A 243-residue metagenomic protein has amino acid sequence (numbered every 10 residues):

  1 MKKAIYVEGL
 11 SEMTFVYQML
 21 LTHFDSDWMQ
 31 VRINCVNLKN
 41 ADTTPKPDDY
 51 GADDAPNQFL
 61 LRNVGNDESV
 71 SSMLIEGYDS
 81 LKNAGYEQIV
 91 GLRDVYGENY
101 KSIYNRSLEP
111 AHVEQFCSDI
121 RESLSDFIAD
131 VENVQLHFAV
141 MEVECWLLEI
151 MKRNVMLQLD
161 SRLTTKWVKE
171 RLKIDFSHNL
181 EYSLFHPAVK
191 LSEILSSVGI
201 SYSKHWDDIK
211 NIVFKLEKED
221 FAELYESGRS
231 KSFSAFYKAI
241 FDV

Functional and structural regions predicted by a protein language model:
M1-A4: Extreme N-terminal starter segment of soluble prokaryotic enzymes
V7-E8, A139: Small/polar loops that bind or transfer phosphate-bearing groups
G9-M13: Short acidic, Gly/Ser-rich segments with clustered Asp/Glu that frequently serve as metal-coordination loops in enzyme
T14-C35, K46-L60, D67-V243: C-terminal accessory helical subdomains adjacent to catalytic cores in phosphodiester- and nucleotide-handling enzymes
N40-T44: Small/polar-rich, solvent-exposed N-terminal microdomains that initiate assembly or binding
